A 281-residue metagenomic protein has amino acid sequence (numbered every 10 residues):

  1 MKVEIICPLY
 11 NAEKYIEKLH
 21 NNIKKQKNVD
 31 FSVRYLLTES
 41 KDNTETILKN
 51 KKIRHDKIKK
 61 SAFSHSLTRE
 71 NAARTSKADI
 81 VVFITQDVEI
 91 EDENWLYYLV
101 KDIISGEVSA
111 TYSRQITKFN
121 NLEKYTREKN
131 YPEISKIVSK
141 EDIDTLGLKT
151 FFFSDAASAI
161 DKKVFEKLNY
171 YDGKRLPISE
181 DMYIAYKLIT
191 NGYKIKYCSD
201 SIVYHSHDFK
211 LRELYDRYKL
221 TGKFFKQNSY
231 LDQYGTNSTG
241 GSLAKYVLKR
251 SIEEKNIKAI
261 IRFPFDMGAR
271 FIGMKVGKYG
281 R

Functional and structural regions predicted by a protein language model:
N21-D30: Short, acidic, metal-binding catalytic loop of nucleotide-sugar glycosyltransferases
L37-E45, V88-E89: A conserved acidic beta->alpha catalytic loop
I58-S76: Glycine-rich, basic loop-to-helix element that forms the pyrophosphate-binding segment of sugar-nucleotide handling
D79-E89: Short beta-strand-to-loop acidic/aromatic patch adjacent to the donor-nucleotide binding site
E93-Y125: Conserved donor NDP-sugar-binding/catalytic core segment of glycosyltransferases
E141-I160, L176-P177: A recurrent flexible, glycine/aromatic-enriched loop bordering the glycosyltransferase active site that acts as
P177-I184: Acidic donor-binding loop at a coil-to-helix junction in glycosyltransferase catalytic cores that engages
R217-Q227, L231-R281: Non-catalytic, C-terminal membrane-associated alpha-helical segments of glycosyltransferases
